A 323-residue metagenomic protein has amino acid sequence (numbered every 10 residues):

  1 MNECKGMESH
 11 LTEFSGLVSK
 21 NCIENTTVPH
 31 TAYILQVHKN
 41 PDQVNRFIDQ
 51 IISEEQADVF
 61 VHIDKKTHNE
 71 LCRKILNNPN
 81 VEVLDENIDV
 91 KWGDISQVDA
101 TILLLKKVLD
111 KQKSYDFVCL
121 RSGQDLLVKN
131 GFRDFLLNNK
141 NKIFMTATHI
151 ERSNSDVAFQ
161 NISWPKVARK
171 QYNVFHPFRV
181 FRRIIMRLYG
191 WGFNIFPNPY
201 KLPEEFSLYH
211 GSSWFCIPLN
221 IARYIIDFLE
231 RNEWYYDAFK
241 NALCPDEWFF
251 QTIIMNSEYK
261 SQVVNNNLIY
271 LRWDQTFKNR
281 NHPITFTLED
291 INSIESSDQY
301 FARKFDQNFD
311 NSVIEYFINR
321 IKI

Functional and structural regions predicted by a protein language model:
E3-I323: ER/Golgi luminal nucleotide-sugar-dependent glycosyltransferases, focusing on the catalytic module
